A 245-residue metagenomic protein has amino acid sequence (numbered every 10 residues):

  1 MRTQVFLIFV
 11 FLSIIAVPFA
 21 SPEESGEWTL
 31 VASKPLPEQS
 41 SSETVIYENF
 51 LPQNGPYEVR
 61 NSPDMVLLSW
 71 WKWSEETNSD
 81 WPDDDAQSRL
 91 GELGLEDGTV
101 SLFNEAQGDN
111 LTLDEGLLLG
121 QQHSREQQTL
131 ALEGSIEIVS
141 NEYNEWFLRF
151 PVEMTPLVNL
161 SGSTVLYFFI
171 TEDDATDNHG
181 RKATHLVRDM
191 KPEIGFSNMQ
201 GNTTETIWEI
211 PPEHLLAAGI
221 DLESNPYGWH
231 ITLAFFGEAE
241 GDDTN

Functional and structural regions predicted by a protein language model:
M1-S25, L30, P35-P37, S41-S42 (+1 more regions): Secretory targeting signatures
L30-K34, E38, I46-L95: Solvent-exposed N-terminal domain segments of exported/luminal and surface proteins
S69-N245: Short, conserved sequence motifs used for protein processing/export or organelle targeting and for catalysis
